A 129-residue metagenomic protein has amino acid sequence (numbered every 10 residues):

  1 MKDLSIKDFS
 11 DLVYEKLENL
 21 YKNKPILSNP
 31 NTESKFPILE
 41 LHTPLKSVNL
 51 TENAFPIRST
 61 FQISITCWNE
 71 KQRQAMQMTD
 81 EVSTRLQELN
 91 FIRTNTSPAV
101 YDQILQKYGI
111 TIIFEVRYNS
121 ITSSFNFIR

Functional and structural regions predicted by a protein language model:
M1-D11, P44-R58, T96-R129: Short, charged interaction patches at domain edges and termini
M1-E52, R73: Small/polar-rich, solvent-exposed N-terminal microdomains that initiate assembly or binding
V13, L17, L39-L41, I63-I65 (+3 more regions): Hydrophobic beta-strand residues in large extracellular and virion-surface proteins
K24-S28, I92-P98: Short beta-strand elements
S34-I38, R58-Q62, G109: Short connector loops at helix/strand junctions that flank enzyme active sites, especially segments positioning acidic
S64-N90: Mid-chain, well-packed structural core segment of small domains
